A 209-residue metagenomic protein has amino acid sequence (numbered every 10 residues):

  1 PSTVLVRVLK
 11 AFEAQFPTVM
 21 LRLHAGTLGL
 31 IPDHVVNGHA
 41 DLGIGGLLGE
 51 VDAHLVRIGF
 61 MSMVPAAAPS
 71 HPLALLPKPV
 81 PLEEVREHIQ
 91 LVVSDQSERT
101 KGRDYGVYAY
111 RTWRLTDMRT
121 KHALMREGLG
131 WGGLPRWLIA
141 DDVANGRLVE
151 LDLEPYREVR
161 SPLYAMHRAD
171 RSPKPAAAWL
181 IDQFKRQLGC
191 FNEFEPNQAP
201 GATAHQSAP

Functional and structural regions predicted by a protein language model:
P1-V51, N197-A202, Q206-P209: Central regulatory/effector-binding core of bacterial HTH transcription factors
S2-T3, G29, G133, D142 (+1 more regions): Loop/helix-junction capping segments adjacent to catalytic residues or to phosphate/diphosphate-binding pockets
V19-L21, M63, L163: Conserved beta-strand core positions
T27, E154-P155, A169: Structured beta->alpha junctions
D33, G49-L129, L134-V159, A178 (+1 more regions): C-terminal regulatory
A66-S70, P162-P173: A bilobed periplasmic-binding-protein/Venus flytrap-type ligand-binding module shared by bacterial periplasmic
